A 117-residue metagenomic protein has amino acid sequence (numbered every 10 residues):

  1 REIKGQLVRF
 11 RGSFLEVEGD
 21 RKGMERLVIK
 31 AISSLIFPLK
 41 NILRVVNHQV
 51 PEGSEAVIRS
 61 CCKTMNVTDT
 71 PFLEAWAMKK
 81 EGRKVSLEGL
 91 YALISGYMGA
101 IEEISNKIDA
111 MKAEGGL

Functional and structural regions predicted by a protein language model:
R1-L117: Conserved nucleotidyltransferase catalytic core and NTase-mimicking acidic/glycine-rich helix/loop elements in nucleic
